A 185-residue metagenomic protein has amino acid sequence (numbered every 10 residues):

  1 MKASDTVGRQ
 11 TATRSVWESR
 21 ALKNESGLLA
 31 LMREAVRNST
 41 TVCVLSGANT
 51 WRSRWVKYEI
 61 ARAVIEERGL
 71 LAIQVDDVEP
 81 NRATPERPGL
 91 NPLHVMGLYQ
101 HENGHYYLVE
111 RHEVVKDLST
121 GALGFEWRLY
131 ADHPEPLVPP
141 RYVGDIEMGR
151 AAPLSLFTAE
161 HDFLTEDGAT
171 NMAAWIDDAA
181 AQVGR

Functional and structural regions predicted by a protein language model:
M1-N38, D162-R185: Conserved N-terminal substructure of TIR/SEFIR domains
L22, L29, S46-S53: Short, charged/polar micro-motifs that form catalytic or ligand-binding hotspots
S39-V44: Inter-motif core of Ras-like GTPase G domains
N49-I65, N81-P85: Conserved TIR/SEFIR loop-to-helix hotspot centered on a Trp-containing motif with a nearby acidic residue
E66-L70: A short helix->loop->beta-strand "cap" motif at the edges of active sites that frequently abuts
I73-V75: Generic beta-sheet signal
D77-E79: Conserved nucleotide-binding/hydrolysis micro-motifs of P-loop NTPases
N81-R185: C-terminal interaction surface of TIR/SEFIR-family domains
